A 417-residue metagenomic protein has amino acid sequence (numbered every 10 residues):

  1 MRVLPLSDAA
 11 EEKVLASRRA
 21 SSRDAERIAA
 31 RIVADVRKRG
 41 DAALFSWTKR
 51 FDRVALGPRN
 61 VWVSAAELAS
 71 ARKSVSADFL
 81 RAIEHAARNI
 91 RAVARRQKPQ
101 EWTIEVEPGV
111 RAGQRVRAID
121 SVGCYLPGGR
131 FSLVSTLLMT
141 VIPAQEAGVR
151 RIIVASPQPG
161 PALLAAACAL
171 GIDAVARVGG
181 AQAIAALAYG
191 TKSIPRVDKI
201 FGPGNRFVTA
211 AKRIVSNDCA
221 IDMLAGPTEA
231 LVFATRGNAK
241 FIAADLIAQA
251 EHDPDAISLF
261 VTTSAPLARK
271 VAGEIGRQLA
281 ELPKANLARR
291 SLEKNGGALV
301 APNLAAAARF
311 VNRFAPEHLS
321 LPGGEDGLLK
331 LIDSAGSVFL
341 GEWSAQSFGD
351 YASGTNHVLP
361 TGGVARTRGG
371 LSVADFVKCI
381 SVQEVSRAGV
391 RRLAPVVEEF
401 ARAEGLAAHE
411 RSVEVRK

Functional and structural regions predicted by a protein language model:
M1-D120: N-terminal Rossmann-like NAD(P)+-binding subdomain of aldehyde/semialdehyde dehydrogenases
M1-L6, A174-G179, A298-N303: Short acidic-hydrophobic, aromatic-tinged amphipathic segments that line or gate anion-handling sites
I104-A166: Conserved small-residue-rich beta-alpha loop and adjacent elements that most often cradle the phosphate/pyrophosphate
M139-R150, C168-L170, A188-I194, K212 (+1 more regions): Alpha-helix C-terminal capping segments
G171-I257: Conserved NAD(P)+-binding/catalytic subdomain of aldehyde/semialdehyde dehydrogenases
M223-K294, A298: A conserved active-site cap/scaffold subdomain adjacent to cofactor or substrate pockets
L304, N312-K417: C-terminal core of ALDH-fold dehydrogenases
